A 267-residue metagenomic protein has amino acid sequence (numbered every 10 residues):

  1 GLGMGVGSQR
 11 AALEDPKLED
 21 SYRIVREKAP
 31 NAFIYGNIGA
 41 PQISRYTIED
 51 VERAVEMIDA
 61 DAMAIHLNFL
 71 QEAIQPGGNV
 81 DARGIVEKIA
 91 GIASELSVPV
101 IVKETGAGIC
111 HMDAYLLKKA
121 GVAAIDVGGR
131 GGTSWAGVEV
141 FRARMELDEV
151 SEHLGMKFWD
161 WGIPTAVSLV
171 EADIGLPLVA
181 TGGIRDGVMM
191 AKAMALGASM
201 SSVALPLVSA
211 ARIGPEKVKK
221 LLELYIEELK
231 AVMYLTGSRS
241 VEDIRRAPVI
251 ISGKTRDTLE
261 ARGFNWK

Functional and structural regions predicted by a protein language model:
G1-Y115, A120, E139, A143-M145 (+1 more regions): Active-site entrance/lid segments in N-terminal catalytic domains of soluble metabolic enzymes
L2, P30, E56-D59, S94-S97 (+7 more regions): Generic secondary-structure signature for well-ordered alpha-helical cores
E19, I48, A82-V86, G162-A166 (+4 more regions): Electropositive phosphate-/nucleotide-binding environments in soluble metabolic enzymes
I24, R53, G91, L116 (+7 more regions): Alpha-helical scaffold segments in soluble metabolic enzymes
I34-A60, D160-R185, T236-S252: Electropositive, surface-exposed helix/loop patches at the edges of structured domains that serve as adaptable
I34-I38, H66-P76, E95-T105, A123-S134 (+3 more regions): Short flexible/disordered coil segments
A82-I213: Glycine-rich phosphate/ribose-binding loops and adjacent secondary-structure elements that form binding surfaces
P206-K267: C-terminal extensions of enzymes
